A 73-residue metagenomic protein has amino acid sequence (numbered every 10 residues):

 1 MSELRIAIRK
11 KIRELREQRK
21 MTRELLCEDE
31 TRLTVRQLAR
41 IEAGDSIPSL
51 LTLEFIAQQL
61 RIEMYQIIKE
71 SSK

Functional and structural regions predicted by a protein language model:
M1-Q18: A short, Lys/Arg-rich alpha-helix, primarily the initiator
I12, R23-E24, V35, L50-L53: Helix-turn-helix DNA-binding elements, focusing on the entry/boundary residues of the two helices that contact DNA
R16, C27-E28, A57: The alpha-helix within a helix-turn-helix
E17, T31, A43, S72: Residue-level detection of the helix-turn-helix DNA-binding "recognition helix"
K20-R40: Short alpha-helical DNA-recognition segment
D29, Q66-K73: Short amphipathic recognition helices of helix-turn-helix/homeodomain-type DNA-binding modules
S49-Q66: DNA major-groove recognition helix of helix-turn-helix/homeodomain DNA-binding modules
